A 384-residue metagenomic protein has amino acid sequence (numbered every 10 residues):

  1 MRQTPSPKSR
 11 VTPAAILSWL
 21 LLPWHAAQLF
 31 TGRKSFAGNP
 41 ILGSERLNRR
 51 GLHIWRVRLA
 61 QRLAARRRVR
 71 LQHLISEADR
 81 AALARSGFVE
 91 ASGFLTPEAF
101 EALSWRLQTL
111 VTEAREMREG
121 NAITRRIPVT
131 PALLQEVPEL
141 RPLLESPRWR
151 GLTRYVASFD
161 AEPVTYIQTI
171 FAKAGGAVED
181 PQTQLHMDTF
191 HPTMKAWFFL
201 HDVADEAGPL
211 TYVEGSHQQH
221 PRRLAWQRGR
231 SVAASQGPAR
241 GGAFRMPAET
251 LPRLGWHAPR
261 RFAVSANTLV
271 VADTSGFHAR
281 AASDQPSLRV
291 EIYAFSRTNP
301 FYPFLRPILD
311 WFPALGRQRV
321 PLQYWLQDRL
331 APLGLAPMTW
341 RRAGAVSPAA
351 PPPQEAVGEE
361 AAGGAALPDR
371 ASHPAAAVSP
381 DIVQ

Functional and structural regions predicted by a protein language model:
M1-A84, I382: Fe(II)/2-oxoglutarate
E77-A78, A82-R148, G175-A177, Q227: Non-heme Fe(II)/2-oxoglutarate
R126-Q135, R148-Q219: Conserved double-stranded beta-helix
E206-V271, G276: Double-stranded beta-helix
V213, H220-R222, G242, T298-L326: Double-stranded beta-helix
E214, P286-F301: A short hydrophobic beta-strand segment most commonly corresponding to one strand of the jelly-roll/cupin
H278-Q285: Short beta-strand His + acidic residue motifs that chelate non-heme Fe in jelly-roll/DSBH and cupin folds
